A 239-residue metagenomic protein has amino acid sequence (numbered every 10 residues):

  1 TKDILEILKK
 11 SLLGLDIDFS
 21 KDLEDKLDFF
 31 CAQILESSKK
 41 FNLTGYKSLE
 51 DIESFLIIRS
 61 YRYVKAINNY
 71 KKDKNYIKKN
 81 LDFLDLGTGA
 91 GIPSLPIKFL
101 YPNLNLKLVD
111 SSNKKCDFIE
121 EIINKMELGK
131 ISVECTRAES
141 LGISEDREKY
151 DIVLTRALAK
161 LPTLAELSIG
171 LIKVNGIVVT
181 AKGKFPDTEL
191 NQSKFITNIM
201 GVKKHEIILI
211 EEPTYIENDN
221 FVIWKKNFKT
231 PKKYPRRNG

Functional and structural regions predicted by a protein language model:
D3-K78, K114, E121-I131: Class I SAM-dependent transferase core
Y61-A157, A165-E166: Conserved SAM/SAH cofactor-binding pocket of Class I
Y101, I172-V174: Helix-to-beta-strand junctions that scaffold the AdoMet/dcAdoMet cofactor pocket in Class I SAM-dependent enzymes
N105, K130-S132, I177, K203-E206: Conserved beta-strand segments of alpha/beta enzyme cores
K115-D117, P186, L190: Short alpha-helix immediately C-terminal to the canonical SAM-binding loop
E139, G183-D187, E212: Short "lid" loop at the C-terminus of a central beta-strand within the Rossmann-like core of SAM-dependent
N175-F185: Conserved beta-strand signature within the Rossmann-like core of class I S-adenosyl-L-methionine
N191-G239: SAM/dcSAM-binding transferase cores
